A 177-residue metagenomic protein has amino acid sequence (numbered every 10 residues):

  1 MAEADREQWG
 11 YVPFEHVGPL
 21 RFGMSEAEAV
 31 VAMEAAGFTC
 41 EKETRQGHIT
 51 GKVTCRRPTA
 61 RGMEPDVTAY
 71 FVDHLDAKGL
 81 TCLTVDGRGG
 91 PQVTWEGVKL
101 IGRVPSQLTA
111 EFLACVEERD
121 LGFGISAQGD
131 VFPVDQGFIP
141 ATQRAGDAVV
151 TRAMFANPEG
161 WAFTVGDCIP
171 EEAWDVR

Functional and structural regions predicted by a protein language model:
M1-R177: Short helix/turn-capping signatures at newly exposed starts of structured segments
